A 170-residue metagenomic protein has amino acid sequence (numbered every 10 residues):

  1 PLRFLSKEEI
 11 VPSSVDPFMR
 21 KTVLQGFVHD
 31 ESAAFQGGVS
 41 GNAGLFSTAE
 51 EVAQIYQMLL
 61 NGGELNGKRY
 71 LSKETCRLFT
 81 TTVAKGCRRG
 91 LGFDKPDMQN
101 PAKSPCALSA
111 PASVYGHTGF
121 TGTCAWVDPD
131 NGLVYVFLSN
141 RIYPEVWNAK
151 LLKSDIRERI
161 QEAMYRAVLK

Functional and structural regions predicted by a protein language model:
P1-A112: Short, surface-exposed loop or secondary-structure junction motifs that flank catalytic or metal-binding residues
R89, S113, G119-T123: Short beta-strand or tight-loop elements that sit immediately N-terminal to catalytic metal-binding acidic residues
T118-K170: Structured C-terminal helix/loop/strand segments within mature extracytoplasmic catalytic/sensor domains
